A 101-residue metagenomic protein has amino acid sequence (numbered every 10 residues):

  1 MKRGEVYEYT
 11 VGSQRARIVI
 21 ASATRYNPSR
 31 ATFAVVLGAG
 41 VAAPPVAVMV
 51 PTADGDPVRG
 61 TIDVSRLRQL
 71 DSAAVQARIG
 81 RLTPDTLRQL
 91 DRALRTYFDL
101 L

Functional and structural regions predicted by a protein language model:
M1-L101: Conserved functional hotspots at enzyme active or ligand-binding sites that engage polyanionic ligands
